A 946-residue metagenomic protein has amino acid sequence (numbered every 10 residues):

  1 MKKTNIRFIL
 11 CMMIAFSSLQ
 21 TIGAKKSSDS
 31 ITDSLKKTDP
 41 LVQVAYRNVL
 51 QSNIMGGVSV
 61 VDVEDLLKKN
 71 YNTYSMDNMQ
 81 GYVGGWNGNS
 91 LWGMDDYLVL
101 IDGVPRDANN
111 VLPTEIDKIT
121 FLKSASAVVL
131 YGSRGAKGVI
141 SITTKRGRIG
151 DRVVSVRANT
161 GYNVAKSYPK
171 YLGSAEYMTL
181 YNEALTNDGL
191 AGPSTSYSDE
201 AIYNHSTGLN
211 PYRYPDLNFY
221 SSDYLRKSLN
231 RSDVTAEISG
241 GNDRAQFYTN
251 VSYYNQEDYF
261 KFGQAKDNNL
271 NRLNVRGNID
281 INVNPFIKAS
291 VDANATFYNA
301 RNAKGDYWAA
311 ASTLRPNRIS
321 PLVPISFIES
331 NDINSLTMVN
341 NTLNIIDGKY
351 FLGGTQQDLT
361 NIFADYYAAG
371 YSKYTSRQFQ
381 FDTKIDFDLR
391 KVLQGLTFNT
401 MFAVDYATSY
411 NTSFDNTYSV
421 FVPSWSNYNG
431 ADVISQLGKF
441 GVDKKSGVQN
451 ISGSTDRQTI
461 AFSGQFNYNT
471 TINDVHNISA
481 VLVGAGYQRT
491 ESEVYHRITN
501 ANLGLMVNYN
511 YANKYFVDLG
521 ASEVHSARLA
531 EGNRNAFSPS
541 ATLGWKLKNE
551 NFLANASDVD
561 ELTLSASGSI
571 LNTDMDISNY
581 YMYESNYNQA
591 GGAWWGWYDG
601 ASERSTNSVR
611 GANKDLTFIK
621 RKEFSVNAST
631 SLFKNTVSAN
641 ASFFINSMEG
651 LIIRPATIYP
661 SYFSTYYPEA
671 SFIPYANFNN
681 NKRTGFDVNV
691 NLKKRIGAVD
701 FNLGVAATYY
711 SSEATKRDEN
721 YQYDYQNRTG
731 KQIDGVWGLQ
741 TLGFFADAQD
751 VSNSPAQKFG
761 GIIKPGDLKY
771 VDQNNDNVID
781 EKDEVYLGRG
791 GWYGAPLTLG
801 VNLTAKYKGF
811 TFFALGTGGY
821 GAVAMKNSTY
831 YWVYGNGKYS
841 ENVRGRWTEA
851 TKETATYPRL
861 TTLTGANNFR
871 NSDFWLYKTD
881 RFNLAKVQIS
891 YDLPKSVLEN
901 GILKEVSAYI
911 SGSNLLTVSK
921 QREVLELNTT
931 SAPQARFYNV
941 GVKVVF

Functional and structural regions predicted by a protein language model:
M1-R276, K288-S290, T930: Short, small/polar-rich motifs associated with maturation and membrane association, primarily at protein termini
D65, N255, H525-A527, K694 (+1 more regions): A generic structural motif
V104-G147, S167-L172, P215-T235, Y254-D292 (+12 more regions): Outer-membrane beta-barrel proteins
S155-Y212, G305-D306, A310-S312, Y580 (+2 more regions): Conserved small-residue
N278-I287, A293-F297, E329-D347, G353-D415 (+3 more regions): Extracellular/periplasmic, surface-exposed regions of secreted and cell-surface proteins
A364, G819-A908, G912: Extracytoplasmic gating/loop element in the C-terminal half of outer-membrane beta-barrel translocons and assembly
Q394, Y793-M825: Glycine-rich, aromatic-lined ligand/substrate-binding cores of catalytic and carbohydrate-binding domains
